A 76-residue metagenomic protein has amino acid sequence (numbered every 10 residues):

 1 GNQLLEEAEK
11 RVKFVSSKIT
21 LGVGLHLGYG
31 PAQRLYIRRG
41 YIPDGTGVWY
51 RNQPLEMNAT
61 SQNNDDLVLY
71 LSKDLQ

Functional and structural regions predicted by a protein language model:
G1-K10, R34-R38: Conserved acetyl-CoA-binding loop-helix of GNAT-fold acetyltransferases
K10-V12, T60: Residues embedded in well-ordered secondary-structure elements
V12-L27: Conserved GNAT acetyl-CoA-binding A-motif
G22-G24, I37, I42-T60: Conserved catalytic-core motifs of GNAT/GCN5-like acyltransferases
N64-Y70: Short hydrophobic/aromatic beta-strand or adjacent loop that forms the aromatic wall/cage of a ligand/substrate-binding
L71-Q76: Short beta-strand-to-coil "C-cap" segments at the C-terminal boundary of structured domains/repeats, marking
